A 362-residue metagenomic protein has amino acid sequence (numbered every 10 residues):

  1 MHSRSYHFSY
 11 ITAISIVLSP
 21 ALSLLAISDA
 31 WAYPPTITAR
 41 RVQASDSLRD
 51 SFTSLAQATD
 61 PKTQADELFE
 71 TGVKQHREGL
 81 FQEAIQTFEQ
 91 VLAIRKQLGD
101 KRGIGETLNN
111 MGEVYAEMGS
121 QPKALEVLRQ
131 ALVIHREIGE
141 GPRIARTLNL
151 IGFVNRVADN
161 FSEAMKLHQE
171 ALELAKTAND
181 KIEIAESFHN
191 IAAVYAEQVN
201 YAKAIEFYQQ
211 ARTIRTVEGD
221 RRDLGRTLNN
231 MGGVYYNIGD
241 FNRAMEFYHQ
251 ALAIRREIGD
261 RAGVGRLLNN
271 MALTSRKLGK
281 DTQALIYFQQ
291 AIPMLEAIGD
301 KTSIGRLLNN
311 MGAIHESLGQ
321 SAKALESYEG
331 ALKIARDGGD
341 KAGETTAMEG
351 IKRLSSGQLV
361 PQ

Functional and structural regions predicted by a protein language model:
S3-I14: Bacterial N-terminal signal peptides that target proteins for export
L18-I85, Q97, Q362: N-terminal leader/linker segments that initiate helical-solenoid repeat arrays
D66-R77, R102-E117, P142-V157, H168 (+7 more regions): Conserved alpha-helical positions within TPR/SEL1-like repeat arrays
L325, G330-Q362: Terminal, low-structured helical/coil segments at or just beyond the last alpha-helical repeat
